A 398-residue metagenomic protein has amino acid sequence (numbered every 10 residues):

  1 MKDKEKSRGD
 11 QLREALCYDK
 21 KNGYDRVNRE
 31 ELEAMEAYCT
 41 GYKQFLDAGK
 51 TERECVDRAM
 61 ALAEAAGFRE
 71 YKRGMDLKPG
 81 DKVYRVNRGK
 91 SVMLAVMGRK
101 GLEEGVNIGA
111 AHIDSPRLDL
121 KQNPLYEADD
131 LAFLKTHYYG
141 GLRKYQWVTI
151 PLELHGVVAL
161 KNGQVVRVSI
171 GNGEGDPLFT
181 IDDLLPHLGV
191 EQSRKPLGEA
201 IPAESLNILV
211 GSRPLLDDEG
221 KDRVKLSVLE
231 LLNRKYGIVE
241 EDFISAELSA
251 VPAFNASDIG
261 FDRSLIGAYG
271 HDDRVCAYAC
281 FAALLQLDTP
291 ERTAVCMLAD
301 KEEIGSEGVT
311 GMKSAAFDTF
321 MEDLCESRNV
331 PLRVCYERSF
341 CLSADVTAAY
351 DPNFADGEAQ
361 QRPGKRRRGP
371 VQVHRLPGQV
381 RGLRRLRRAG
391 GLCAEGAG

Functional and structural regions predicted by a protein language model:
M1-G398: N-terminal hydrophobic/helix-forming segments and targeting peptides
